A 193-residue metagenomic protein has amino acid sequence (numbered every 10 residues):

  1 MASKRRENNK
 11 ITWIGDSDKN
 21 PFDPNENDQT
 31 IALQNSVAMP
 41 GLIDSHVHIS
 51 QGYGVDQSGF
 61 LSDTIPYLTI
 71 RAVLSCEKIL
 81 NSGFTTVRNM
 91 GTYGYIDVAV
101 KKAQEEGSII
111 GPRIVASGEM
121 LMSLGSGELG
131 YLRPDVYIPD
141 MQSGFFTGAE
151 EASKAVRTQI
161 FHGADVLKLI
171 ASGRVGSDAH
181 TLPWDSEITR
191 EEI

Functional and structural regions predicted by a protein language model:
M1-M39: Histidine-rich, glycine-flanked metal-binding segment
K4, N9, N35, I43-H46 (+4 more regions): Divalent metal-coordination and catalytic microenvironments
D16-D18, T30, V73-S75, K101-K102 (+1 more regions): A generic local structural motif
S17, G54, T92, E119-M120 (+1 more regions): Short, ordered loop/turn segments at secondary-structure junctions
F22, D97-V98, S177-D178: Short secondary-structure boundary/hinge segments and terminal tails
S36-E106, L124-E128, E191: Metal-associated gating/positioning segment near the N- to mid-region
E105-I193: Metal-coordinating catalytic core of metallo-dependent amide/deamination hydrolases
